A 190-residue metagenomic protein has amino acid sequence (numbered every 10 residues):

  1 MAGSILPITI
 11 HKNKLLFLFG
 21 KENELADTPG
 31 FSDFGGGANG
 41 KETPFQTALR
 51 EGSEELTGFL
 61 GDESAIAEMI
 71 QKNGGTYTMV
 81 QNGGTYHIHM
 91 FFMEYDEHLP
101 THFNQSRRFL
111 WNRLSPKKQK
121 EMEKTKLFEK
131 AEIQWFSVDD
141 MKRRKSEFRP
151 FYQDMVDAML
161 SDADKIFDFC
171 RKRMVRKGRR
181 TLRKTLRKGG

Functional and structural regions predicted by a protein language model:
M1-F34: N-terminal strand-loop-strand
I8, F91-E94, V138-D139: Structured loops at beta-to-helix junctions and adjacent beta-edge loops in soluble globular domains
H11-K12, V80-G83, K126-F128: Extracellular/periplasmic catalytic domains that process cell-envelope and extracellular macromolecules
K12-K14, L25-D27, N39, M93-L99: Short, charged/polar surface micro-motifs in flexible loops or helix N-caps
K12-N13, K72-G74, G83, K172 (+1 more regions): Intrinsic-disorder/low-complexity loop/linker signature
A26-P29, I88, H98-G190: Nudix hydrolase/Nudix homology domain
D33-G74: The catalytic Nudix box helix
G61-K118: Acidic, glycine-rich loop-and-strand cores that form catalytic or ligand-binding grooves in diverse globular domains
